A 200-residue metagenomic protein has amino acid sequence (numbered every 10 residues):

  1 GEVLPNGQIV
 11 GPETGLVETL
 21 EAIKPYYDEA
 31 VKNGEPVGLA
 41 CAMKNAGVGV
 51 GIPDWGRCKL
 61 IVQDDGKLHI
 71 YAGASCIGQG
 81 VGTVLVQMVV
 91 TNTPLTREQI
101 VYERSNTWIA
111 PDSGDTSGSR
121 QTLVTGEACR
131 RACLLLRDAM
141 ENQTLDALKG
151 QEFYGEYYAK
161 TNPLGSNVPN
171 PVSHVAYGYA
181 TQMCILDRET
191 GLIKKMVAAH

Functional and structural regions predicted by a protein language model:
G1-N92, S105-H200: Cofactor-centric catalytic regions
T96-V101: Short acidic capping loops at alpha-helix termini that bridge into adjacent secondary structure
